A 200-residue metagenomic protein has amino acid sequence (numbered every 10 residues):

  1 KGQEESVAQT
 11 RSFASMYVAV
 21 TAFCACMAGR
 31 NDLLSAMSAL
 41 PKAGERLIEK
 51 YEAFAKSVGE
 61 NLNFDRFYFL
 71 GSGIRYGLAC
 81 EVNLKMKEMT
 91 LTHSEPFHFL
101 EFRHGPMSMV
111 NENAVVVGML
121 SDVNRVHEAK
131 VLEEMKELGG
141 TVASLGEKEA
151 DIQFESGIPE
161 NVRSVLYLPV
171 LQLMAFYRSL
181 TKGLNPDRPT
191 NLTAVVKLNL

Functional and structural regions predicted by a protein language model:
K1-L200: A SIS-like phosphosugar-recognition module
